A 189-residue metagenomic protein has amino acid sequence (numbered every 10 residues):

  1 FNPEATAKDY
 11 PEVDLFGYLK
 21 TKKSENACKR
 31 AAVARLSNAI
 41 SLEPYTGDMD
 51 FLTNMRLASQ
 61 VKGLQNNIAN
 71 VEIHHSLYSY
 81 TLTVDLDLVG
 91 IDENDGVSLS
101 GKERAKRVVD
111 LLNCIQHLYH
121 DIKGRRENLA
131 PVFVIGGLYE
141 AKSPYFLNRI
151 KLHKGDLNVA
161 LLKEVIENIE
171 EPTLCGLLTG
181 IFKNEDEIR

Functional and structural regions predicted by a protein language model:
F1-R189: RNA-binding basic/glycine-rich loop and surface signature characteristic of RAMP-family CRISPR effectors
